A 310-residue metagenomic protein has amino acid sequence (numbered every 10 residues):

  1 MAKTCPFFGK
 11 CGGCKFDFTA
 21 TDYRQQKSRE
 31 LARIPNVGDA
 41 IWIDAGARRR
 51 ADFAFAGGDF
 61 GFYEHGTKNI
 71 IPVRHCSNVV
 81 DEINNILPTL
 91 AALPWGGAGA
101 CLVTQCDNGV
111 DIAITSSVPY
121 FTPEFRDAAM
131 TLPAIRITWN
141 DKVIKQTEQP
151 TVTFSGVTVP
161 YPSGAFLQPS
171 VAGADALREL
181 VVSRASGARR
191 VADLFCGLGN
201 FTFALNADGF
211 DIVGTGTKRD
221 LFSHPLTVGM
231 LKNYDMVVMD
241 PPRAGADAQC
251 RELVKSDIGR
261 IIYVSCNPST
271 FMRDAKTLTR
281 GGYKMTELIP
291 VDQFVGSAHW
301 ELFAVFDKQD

Functional and structural regions predicted by a protein language model:
M1-M239, A244-R251: Accessory RNA-recognition modules of RNA-modification enzymes
G58, D307-D310: Short loop segments at secondary-structure junctions
G96-A100, T286, Q309: A general structural signal for short secondary-structure boundary/capping elements
Q105, S163-A165, P290-V295, D310: Short, basic, helix/turn surface patches
I114, F303-K308: Short beta-strand element of the conserved SAM-dependent methyltransferase core
D220-W300, D307: S-adenosylmethionine
